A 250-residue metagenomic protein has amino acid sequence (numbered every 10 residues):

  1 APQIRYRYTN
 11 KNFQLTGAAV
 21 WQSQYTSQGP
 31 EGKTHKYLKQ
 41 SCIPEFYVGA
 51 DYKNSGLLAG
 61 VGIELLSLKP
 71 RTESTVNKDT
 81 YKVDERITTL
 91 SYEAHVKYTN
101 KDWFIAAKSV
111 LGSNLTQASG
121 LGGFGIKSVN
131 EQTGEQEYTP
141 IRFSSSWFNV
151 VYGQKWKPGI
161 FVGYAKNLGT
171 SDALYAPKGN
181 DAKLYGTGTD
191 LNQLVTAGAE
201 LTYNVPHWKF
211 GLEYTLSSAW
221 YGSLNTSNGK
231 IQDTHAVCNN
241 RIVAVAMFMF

Functional and structural regions predicted by a protein language model:
A1-D51, S67, G122-Q136: Surface-exposed coil loops of outer-membrane beta-barrel proteins
P2-I4, P44-V48, L90-A94, S144-F148 (+2 more regions): Hydrophobic, lipid-facing positions within transmembrane beta-strands of outer-membrane proteins
Y8-N10, Y52-N54, K97-N100, S109 (+4 more regions): Residue-level signature of outer-membrane beta-barrel architecture
G17-Q22, V61-S67, A165, E213-S217: Transmembrane beta-strand segments that form the barrel wall of outer-membrane beta-barrel proteins
G56-L191: Detector for outer-membrane/organellar transmembrane beta-barrel domains, recognizing the amphipathic beta-strand
S171-Y175, G211-L212, W220-K230: A glycine-biased, small/acidic residue-tolerant capping/turn segment at secondary-structure junctions
A197-G222: C-terminal closing repeat unit and adjoining cap/tail of repeat-based domains
A236-F250: Outer-membrane beta-barrel "beta-signal"
